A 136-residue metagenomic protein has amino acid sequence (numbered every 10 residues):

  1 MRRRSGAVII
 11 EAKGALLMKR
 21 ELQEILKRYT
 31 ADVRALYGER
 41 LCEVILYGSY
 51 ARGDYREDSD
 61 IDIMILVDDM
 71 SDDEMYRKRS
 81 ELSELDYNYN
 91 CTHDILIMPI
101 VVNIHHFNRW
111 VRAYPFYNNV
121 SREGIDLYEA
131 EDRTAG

Functional and structural regions predicted by a protein language model:
R2-R40, R52-E57, D68-G136: Catalytic core of pol beta-like nucleotidyltransferases
C42-Y50: Short gly/ser-rich loop at a beta-strand->alpha-helix junction or flexible surface loop bordering the NTP-binding
D62-L66: Short beta-strand->loop micro-motif that forms the acidic, two-metal-ion catalytic signature in nucleotide-processing
